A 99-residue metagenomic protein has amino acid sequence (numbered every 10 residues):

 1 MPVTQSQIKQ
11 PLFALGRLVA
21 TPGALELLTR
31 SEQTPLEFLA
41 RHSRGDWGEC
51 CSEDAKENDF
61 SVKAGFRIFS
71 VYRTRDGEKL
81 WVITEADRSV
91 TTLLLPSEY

Functional and structural regions predicted by a protein language model:
Q5-F69: Compact soluble domain cores
K63-Y99: Short, compact, well-ordered microdomains
